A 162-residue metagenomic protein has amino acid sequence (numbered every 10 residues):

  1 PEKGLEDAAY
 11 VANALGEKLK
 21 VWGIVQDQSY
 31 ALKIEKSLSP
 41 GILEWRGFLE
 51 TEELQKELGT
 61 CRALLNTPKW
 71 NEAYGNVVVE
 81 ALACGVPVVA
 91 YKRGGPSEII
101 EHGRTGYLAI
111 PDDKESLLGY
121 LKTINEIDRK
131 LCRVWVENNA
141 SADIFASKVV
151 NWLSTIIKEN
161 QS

Functional and structural regions predicted by a protein language model:
P1-A14: A conserved mid-protein helix/loop that constitutes part of the nucleotide-sugar donor-binding site
V21-G23, A31-K56: Nucleotide-activated donor-binding/catalytic signature segment of Leloir-type glycosyltransferases, i.e., the conserved
R62, C84-G85: A short alpha->beta transition loop at the rim of the catalytic pocket in nucleotide-sugar-dependent
K69-G75, S97-E98: Nucleotide-sugar-dependent
P87-A90: Short hydrophobic beta-strand element within catalytic cores of glycosyltransferases and related nucleotide-activated
K92-G103, Y107-A109: Short acidic/histidine- and often glycine-rich active-site loop of Leloir-type glycosyltransferases that engages
Y107, D112-K130: C-terminal "capping" alpha-helix adjacent to the active site of nucleotide-linked donor transferases in cell-envelope
K122-S162: A charged, aromatic-enriched C-terminal amphipathic alpha-helix characteristic of glycosyltransferases across folds
